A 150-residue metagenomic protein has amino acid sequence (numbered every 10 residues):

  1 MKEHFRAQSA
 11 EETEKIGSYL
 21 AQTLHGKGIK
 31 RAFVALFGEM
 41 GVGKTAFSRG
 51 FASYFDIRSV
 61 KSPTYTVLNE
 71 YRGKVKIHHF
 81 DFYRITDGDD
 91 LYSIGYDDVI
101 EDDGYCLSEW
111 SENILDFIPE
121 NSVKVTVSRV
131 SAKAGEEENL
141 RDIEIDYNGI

Functional and structural regions predicted by a protein language model:
M1-A21: N-terminal pre-Walker A segment at the start of P-loop NTPase domains
E3, D97-I150: Short phosphate-coordinating micro-motif centered on Lys-Gly-acidic
T23-K30: Phosphate-binding P-loop
F33-A35: Short hydrophobic/aromatic beta-strand immediately N-terminal to the Walker A/P-loop
F37-E39: P-loop (Walker A) phosphate-binding loop of NTP-binding proteins
K44: Conserved lysine of the Walker
I57-R72: Short beta-strand-centered segment that lines the nucleotide-binding/catalytic pocket of NTP-utilizing
R72-E112: Conserved nucleotide-sensing/catalytic segment adjacent to the nucleotide-binding pocket in NTP-handling enzymes
